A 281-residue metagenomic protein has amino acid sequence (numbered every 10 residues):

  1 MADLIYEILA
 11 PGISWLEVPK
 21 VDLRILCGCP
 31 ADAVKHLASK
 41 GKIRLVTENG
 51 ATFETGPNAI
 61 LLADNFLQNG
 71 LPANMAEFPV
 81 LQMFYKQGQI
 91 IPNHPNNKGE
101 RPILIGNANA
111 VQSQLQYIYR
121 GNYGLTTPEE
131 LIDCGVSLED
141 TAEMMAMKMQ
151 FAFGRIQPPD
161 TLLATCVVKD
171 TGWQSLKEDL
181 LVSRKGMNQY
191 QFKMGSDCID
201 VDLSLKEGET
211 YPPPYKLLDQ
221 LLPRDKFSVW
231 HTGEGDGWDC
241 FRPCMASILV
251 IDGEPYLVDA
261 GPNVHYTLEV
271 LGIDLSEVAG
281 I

Functional and structural regions predicted by a protein language model:
A2-A152, L180-L271: Conserved beta-strand hairpin/beta-sheet module of binuclear metal-dependent hydrolase folds, prominently
M145-L176, P223-D225: Short, basic/low-complexity N-terminal boundary segments at the transition from targeting/disordered tails
E277-I281: Metallo-beta-lactamase
